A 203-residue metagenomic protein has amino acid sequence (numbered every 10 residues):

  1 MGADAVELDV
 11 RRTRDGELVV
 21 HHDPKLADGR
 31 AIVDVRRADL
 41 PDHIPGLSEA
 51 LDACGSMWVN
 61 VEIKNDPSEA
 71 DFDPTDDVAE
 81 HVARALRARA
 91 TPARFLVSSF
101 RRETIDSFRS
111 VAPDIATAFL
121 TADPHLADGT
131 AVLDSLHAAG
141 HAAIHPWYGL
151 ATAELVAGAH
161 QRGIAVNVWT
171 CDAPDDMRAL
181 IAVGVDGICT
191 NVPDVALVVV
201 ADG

Functional and structural regions predicted by a protein language model:
M1-R12, L136-I144: Catalytic domains of carbohydrate-active enzymes, especially glycoside hydrolases
D4-A5, V10-W58, I63-D73, A116-T121 (+1 more regions): An active-site metal/cofactor-coordinating segment within enzyme catalytic domains
A5-E7, W58-E62, R94-L96, D114-A118 (+3 more regions): Structural preference for beta-strand elements that scaffold enzyme active sites
D9, L40, A50, V61 (+6 more regions): Conserved, mostly hydrophobic/aromatic
T13-R14, W58, D77, R102-E103 (+3 more regions): Short alpha-helical
E49-V59, R84-A90, D106-A112, L133-G140 (+2 more regions): Acidic (Asp/Glu)-rich catalytic clusters
P74-H81, V132: Charged helix-capping and loop-helix junction motifs
A118-G203: C-terminal active-site rim and adjoining tail of enzyme catalytic domains
